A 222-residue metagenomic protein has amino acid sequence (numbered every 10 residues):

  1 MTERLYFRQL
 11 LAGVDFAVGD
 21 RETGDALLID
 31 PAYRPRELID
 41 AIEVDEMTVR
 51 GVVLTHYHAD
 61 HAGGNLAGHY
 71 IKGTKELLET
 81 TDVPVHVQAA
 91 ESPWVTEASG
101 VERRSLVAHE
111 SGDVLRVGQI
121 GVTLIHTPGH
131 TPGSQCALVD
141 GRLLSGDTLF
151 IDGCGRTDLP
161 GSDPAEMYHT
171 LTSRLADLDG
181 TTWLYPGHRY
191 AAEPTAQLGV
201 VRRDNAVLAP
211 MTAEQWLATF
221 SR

Functional and structural regions predicted by a protein language model:
M1-M47, C136-G146, I151: Conserved beta-strand hairpin/beta-sheet module of binuclear metal-dependent hydrolase folds, prominently
R8, L106, H126-P128: Short Gly/Pro-enriched turn/cap motifs at secondary-structure boundaries
L10, H109, L198: Hydrophobic residues at beta-strand termini and immediately following loops that shape nucleotide-binding pockets
D15, G112-R116, E214: A short acidic, often aromatic-flanked loop/helix-cap motif at beta-alpha or helix-coil junctions that lines enzyme
T23, Y33, A59, E91 (+4 more regions): Short, glycine/acidic-enriched loop or turn micro-motifs at the edges of active sites
I29, R50-H58, G64, V85-Q88 (+3 more regions): Active-site neighborhood of phospho(di)ester-bond hydrolases with catalytic His/Asp-centered motifs
R34-G121, R203-D204: Active-site HxH/HxHxD metal-binding segment of metal-dependent hydrolases
E97-G100, G121-H126, T131-S221: Metallo-beta-lactamase
